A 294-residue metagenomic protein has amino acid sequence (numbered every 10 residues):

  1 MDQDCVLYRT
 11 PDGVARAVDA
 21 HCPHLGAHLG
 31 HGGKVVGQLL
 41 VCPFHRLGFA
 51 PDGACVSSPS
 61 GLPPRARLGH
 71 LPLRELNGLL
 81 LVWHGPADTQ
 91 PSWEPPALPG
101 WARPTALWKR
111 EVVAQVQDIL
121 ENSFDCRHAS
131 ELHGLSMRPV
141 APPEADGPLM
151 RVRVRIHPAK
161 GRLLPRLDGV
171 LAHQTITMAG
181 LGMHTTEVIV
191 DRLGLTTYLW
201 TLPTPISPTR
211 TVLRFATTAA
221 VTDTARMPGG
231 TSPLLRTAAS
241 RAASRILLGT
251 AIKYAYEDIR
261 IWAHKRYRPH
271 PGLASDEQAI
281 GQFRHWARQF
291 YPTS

Functional and structural regions predicted by a protein language model:
M1-L98: Rieske [2Fe-2S] iron-sulfur-binding domain
P91-S294: C-terminal catalytic domain of Rieske-type non-heme iron oxygenases
